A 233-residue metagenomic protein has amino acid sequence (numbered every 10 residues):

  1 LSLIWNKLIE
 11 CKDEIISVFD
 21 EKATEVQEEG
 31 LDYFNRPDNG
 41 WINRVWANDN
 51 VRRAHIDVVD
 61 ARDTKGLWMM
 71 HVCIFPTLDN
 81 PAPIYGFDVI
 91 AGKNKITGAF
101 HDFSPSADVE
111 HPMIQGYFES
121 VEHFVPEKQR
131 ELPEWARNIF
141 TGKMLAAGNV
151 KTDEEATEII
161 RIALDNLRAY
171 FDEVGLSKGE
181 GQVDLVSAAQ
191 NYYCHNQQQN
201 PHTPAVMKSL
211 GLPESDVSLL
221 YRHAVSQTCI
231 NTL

Functional and structural regions predicted by a protein language model:
L1-I84: Short Lys/Arg-enriched alpha/beta "domain-start" segment
L1-L8, K12, A23, N149-I160 (+4 more regions): Intrinsic-disorder-associated interaction segments
S2, S17, G30, N43 (+7 more regions): Generic serine detector
F19, G30, R52, D57 (+7 more regions): Generic local-structure boundary detector
F19-A23, Q27, D38, W46 (+7 more regions): Generic secondary-structure transition motif, activating predominantly at the C-termini of alpha-helices
R36, R44, R52-R53, R62 (+5 more regions): Arginine residue identity/basic-tract feature
W68-N196: Extended, non-transmembrane interaction/recognition domains
D165, A169, E173-L233: Alpha-helical oligomerization segments
